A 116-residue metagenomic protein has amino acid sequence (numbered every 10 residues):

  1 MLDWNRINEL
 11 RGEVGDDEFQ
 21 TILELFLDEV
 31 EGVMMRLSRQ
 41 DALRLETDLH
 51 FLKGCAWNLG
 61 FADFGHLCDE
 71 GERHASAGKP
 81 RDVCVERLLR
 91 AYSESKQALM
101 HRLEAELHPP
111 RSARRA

Functional and structural regions predicted by a protein language model:
M1-A116: Two-component system phosphorelay core
